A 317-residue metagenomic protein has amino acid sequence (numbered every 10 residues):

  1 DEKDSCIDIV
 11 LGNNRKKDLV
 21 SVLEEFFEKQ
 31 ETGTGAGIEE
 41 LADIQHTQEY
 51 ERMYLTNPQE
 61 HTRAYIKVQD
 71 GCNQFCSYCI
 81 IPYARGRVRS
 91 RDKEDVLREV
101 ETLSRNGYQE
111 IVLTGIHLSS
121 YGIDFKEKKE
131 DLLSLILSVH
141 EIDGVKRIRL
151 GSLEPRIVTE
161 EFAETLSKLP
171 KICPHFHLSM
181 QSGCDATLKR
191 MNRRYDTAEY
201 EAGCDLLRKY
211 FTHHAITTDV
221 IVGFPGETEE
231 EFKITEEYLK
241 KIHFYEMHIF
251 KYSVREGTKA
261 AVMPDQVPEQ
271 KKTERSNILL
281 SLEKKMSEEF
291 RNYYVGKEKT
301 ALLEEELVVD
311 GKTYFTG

Functional and structural regions predicted by a protein language model:
D1, R105-E229, K240: Conserved SAM/AdoMet-binding glycine-rich loop
D1-Y121, E161, L166, F176 (+7 more regions): Proteins enriched for Cys/Gly/acidic motifs involved in redox and nucleic-acid/cofactor modification
L19, V68, L113, L150 (+5 more regions): Residue-level signature of catalytic and energy-coupling elements of molecular machines, predominantly ATP/GTP-dependent
Q59-T62, C72-Q74, I172, S182 (+3 more regions): Short flexible coil/turn linkers enriched for glycine and charged/polar residues that connect secondary-structure
Y78-I81, C184-D185, G257-V262: A short small-residue
G122-H140, G144, M191, V254-K285: Radical SAM enzyme [4Fe-4S]-AdoMet core and its adjacent flexible, acidic and glycine-rich loops/tails across
P174-F176, L188-R190, Y200, T212-I216 (+5 more regions): Extended hydrophobic-aromatic, low-complexity segments
V262-G317: Terminal RNA-binding accessory module
